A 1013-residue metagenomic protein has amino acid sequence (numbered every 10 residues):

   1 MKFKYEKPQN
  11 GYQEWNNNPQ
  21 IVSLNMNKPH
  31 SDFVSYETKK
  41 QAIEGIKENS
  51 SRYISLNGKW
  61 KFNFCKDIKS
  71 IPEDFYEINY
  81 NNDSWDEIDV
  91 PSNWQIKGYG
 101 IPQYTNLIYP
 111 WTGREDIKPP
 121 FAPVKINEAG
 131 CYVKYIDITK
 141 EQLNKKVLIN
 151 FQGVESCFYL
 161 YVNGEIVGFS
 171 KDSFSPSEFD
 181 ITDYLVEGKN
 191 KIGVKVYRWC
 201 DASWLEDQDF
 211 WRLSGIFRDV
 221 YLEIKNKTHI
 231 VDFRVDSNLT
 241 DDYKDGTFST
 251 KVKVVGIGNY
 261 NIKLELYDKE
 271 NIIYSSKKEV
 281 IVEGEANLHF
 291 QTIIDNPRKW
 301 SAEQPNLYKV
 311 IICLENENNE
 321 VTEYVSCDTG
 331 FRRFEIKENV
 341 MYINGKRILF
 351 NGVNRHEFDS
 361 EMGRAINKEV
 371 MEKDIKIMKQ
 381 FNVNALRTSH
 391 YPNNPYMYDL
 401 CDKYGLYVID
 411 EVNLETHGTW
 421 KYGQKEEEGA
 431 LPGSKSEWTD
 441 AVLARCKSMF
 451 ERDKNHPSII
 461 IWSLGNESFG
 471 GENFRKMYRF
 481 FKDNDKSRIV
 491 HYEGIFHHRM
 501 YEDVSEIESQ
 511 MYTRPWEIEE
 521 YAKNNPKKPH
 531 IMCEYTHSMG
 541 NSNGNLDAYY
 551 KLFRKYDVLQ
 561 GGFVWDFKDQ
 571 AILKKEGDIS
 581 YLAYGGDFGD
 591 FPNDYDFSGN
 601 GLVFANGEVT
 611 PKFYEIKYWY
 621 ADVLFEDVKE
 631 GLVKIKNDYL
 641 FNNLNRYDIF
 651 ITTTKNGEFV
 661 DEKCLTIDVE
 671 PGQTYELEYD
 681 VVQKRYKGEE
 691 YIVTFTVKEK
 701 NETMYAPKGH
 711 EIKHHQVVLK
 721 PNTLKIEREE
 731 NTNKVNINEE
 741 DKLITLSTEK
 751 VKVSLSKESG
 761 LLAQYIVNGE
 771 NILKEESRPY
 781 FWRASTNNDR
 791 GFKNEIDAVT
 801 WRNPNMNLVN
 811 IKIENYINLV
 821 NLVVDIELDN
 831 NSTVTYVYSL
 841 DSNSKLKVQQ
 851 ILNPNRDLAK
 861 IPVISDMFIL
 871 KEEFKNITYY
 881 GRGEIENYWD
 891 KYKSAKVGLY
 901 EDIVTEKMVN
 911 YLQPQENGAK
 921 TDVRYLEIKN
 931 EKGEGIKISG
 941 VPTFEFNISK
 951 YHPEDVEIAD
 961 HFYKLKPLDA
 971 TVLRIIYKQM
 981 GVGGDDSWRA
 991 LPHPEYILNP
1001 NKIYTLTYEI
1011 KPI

Functional and structural regions predicted by a protein language model:
M1-T112, K191, K195, Y550 (+2 more regions): Accessory carbohydrate-binding/adhesion or oligomerization-edge regions at the termini of glycan-active proteins
K2-I46, L107, W204, V321-L632 (+2 more regions): Extended substrate-binding grooves/exosites of carbohydrate-active enzymes
F3-E14, P19, I46-K47, K61-C65 (+10 more regions): Accessory beta-strand-rich segments of carbohydrate-active enzymes
I96, Q103-T105, R198, S301 (+3 more regions): Beta-strand/loop-rich accessory regions of lumenal/periplasmic or secreted enzymes, predominantly carbohydrate-active
I101-P110, R114-A122, K171-S173, I181-G246 (+10 more regions): An acidic-aromatic loop/edge-strand motif
V162, D245-V280, L288, V633-C664 (+2 more regions): Beta-strand-rich binding/interaction modules
V186-K189, K251-E335, Y691-T732: Extended acidic/polar, glycine-enriched regions that form or flank non-catalytic beta-rich accessory modules
Q208-I230, I579-K634, D638-D648, T654-E658 (+6 more regions): Catalytic cores of secreted or luminal carbohydrate-active enzymes
